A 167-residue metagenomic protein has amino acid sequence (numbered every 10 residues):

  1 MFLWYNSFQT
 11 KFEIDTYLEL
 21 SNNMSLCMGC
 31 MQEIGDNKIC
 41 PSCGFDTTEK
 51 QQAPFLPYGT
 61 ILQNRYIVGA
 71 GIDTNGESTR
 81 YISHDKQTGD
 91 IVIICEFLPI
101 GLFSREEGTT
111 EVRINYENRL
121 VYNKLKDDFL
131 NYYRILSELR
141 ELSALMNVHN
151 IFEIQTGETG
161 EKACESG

Functional and structural regions predicted by a protein language model:
C27-C30, C40-C43: Short cysteine-rich clusters marking metal-coordination/redox-active sites
E33-G35, T47: Cys/His-rich microdomains that often coordinate metals
E49-V68: A short, low-complexity linker immediately N-terminal to eukaryotic Hanks-type protein kinase catalytic domains
F55, T79, S83-I135: ATP-binding glycine-rich loop module of kinase domains
V68-G76: Protein kinase glycine-rich loop
A70, R134-E138: Conserved alphaC helix of the protein kinase catalytic domain
D73, R140-A144: Flexible N-lobe loop architecture of eukaryotic-like protein kinase catalytic domains
N147-E158: Short beta-strand micro-motifs within the conserved protein kinase catalytic domain, predominantly in the N-lobe
